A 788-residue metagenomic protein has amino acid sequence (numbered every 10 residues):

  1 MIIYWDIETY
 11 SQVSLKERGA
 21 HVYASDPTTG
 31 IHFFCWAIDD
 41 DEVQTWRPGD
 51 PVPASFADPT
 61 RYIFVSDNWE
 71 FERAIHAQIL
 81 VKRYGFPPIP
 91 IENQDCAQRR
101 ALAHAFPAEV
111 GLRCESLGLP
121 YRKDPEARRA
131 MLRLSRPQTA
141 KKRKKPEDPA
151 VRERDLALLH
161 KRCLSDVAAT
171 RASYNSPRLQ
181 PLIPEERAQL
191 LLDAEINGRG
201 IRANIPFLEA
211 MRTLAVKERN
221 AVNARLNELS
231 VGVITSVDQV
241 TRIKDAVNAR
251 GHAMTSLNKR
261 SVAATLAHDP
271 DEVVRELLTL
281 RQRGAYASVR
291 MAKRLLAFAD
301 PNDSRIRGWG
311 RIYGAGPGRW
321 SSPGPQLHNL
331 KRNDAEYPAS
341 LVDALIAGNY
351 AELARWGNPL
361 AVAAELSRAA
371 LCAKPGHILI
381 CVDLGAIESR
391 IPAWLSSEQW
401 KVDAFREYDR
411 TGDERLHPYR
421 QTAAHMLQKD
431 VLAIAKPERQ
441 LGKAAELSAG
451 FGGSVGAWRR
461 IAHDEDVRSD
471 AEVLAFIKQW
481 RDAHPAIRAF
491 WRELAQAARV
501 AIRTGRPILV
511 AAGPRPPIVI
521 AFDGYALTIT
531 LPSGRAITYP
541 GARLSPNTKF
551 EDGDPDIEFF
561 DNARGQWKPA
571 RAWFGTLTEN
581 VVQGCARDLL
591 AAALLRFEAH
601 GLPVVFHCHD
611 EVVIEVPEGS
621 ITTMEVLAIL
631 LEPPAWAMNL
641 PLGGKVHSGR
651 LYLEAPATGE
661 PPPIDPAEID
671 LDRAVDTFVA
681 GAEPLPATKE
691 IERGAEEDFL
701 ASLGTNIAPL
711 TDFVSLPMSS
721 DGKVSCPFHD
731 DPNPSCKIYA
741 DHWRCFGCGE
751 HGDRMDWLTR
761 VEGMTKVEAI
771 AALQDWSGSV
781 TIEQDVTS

Functional and structural regions predicted by a protein language model:
M1-L15, D26, S116, A130-L366 (+7 more regions): Conserved "right-hand" nucleotidyltransferase catalytic core of DNA-directed polymerases
D26-W36, D40-G49, F56-A57, R61-L179 (+3 more regions): Active-site-proximal helix-loop-helix substrate-binding element of RNase H-like nuclease domains
P177-Q189, L589-V612: Active-site palm subdomain of RNA-directed nucleic acid polymerases
T235-V237, P603-C608, P717-S719, C736-K737: Short beta-strand
H252-T255, A315, Q421-H600, V646-S648 (+1 more regions): Conserved catalytic core of nucleic-acid polymerases
D466, I629-M638: A common structural junction motif
I614-E618: Short beta-strand-to-loop capping motifs
D676-S788: N-terminal structured subdomain of primase-like DNA metabolism proteins
